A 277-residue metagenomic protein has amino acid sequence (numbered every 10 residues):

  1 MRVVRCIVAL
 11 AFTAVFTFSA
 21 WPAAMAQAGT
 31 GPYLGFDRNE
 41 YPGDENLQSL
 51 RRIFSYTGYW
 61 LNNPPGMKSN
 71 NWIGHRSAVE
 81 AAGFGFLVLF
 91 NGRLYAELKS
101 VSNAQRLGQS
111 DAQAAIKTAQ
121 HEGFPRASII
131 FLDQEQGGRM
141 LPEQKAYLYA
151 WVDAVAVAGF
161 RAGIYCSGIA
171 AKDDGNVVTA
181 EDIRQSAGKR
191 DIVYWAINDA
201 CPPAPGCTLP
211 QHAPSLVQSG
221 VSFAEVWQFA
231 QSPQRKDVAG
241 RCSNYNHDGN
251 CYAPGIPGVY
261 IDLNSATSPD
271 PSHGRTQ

Functional and structural regions predicted by a protein language model:
M1-C6: Positively charged n-region of N-terminal signal peptides that target proteins for export
I7-S19: Bacterial N-terminal signal peptides
A20-A28: Sec-dependent signal peptide cleavage junction
Q27-P42, L47, E181, Q185-Q277: Functionally critical loop-and-helix segments that line ligand-binding/catalytic clefts of soluble enzyme domains
A28-A158: Substrate-binding cleft of extracellular glycoside hydrolase catalytic domains
Y59, V88, I164, W195-A196: Structural beta-sheet core signal
Q144, K172-Q185: Active-site-adjacent substructure of cysteine-protease-like catalytic cores
A158-N176, V226: Aromatic-lined carbohydrate-recognition surfaces of secreted/lumenal glycan-active proteins
